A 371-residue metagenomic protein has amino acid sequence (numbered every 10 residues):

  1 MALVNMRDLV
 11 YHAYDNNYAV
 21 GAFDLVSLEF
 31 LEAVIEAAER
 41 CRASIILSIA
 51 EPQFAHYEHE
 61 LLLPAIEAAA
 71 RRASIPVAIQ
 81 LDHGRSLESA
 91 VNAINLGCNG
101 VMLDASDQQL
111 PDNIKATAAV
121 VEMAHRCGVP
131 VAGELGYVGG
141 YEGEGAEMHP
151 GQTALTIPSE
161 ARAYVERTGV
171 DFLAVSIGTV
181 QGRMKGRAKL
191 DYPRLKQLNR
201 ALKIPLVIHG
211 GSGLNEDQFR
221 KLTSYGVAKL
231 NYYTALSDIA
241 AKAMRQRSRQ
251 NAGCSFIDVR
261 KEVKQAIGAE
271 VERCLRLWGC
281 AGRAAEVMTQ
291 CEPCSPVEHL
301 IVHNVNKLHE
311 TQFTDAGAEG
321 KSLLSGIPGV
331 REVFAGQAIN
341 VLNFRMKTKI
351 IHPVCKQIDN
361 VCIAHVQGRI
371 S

Functional and structural regions predicted by a protein language model:
M1-V20: N-terminal amphipathic alpha-helix/helix-capping segment at the start of soluble metabolic enzymes
M6-L9, L28-S48, P52, L62-A73 (+3 more regions): Alpha/beta enzyme core
V20-D24, I45-S48, V77-L81, V101-L103 (+4 more regions): Hydrophobic faces of well-ordered beta-strands that scaffold small-molecule active sites in alpha/beta enzyme cores
F23-D24, A55, S106, P150-T153 (+4 more regions): Glycine- and other small-residue-rich loops at beta-strand/loop junctions that grip anionic moieties
E88-N92, S212-Y225: Catalytic cores of alpha/beta
R245-H299: Extended, intrinsically disordered, low-complexity segments
I301, V305-L308, G317-L323, R331-F334 (+2 more regions): Hydrophobic, low-acid, alpha-helix-prone terminal segments
H365-I370: Short, intrinsically disordered C-terminal tails of secreted or membrane-associated proteins
